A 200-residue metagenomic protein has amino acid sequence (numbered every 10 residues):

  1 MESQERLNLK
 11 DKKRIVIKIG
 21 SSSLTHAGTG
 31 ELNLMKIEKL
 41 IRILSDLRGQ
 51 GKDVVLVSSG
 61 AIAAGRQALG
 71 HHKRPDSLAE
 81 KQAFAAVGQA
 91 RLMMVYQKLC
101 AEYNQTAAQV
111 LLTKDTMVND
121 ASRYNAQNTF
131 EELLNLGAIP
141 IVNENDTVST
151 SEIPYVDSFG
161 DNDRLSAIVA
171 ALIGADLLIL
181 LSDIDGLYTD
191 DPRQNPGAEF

Functional and structural regions predicted by a protein language model:
M1-F200: Nucleotide/pyrophosphate-binding catalytic subdomain
